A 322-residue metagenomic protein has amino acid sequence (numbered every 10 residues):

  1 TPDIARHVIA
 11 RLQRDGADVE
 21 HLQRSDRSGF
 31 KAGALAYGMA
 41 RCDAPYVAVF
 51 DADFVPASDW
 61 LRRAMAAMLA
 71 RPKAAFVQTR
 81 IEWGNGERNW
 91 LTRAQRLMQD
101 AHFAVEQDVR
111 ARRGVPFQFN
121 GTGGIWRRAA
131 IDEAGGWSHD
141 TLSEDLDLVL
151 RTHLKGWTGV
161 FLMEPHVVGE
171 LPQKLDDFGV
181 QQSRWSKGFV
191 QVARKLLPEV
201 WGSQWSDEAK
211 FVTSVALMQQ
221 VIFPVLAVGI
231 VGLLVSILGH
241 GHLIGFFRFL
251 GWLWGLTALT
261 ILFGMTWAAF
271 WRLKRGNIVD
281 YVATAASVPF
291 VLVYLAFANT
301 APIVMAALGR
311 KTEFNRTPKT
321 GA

Functional and structural regions predicted by a protein language model:
H7-Y46, S58-L142, H153-L154, L175-S214 (+1 more regions): Long helical/loop segments within the catalytic core of UDP-sugar-dependent glycosyltransferases, especially the large
D18-E20, T158, E313: Conserved beta-strand segments of alpha/beta enzyme cores
A52-A57: Membrane-proximal, solvent-exposed terminal domains/tails of membrane-associated proteins
D140, V149-V168: Catalytic donor-sugar/metal-binding loop of nucleotide-sugar-dependent glycosyltransferases
P172-K187, A286, K311-G321: Nucleotide-sugar-dependent glycosyltransferase catalytic core
Q219-E313: Membrane-embedded multi-pass helical conduit in multi-pass membrane proteins, especially envelope-biosynthetic
